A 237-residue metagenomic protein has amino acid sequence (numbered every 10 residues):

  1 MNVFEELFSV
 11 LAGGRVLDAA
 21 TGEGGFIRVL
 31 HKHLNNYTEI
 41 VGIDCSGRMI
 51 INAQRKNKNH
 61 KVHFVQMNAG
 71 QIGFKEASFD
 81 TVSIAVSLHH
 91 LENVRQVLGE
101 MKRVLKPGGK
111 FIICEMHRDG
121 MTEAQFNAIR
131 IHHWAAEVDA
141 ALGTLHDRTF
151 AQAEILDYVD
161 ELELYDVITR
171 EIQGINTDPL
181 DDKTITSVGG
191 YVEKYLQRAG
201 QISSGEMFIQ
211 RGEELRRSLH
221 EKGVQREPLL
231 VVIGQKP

Functional and structural regions predicted by a protein language model:
M1-G14, V29: Conserved alpha-helix/loop element of class I SAM-dependent methyltransferases that forms part of the SAM/SAH-binding
L17-A19, E23-Q71: Class I SAM-dependent methyltransferase SAM/SAH-binding core
S83: A conserved beta-strand element that flanks and buttresses the S-adenosyl-L-methionine
V86-S87: Short catalytic micro-motifs in class I SAM-dependent methyltransferases
R95-P107: A short glycine-rich, Lys/Arg-flanked "PGG" loop and its adjoining helix->strand segment in the class I
I112-A136: Conserved class I S-adenosyl-L-methionine
D147-E163: Short alpha-helix
Y165-P237: Conserved Class I S-adenosyl-L-methionine
